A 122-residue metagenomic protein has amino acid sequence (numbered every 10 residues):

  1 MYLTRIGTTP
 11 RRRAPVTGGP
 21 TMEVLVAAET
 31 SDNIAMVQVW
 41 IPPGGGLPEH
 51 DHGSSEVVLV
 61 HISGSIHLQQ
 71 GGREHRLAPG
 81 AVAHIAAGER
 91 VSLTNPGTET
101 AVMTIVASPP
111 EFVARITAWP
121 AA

Functional and structural regions predicted by a protein language model:
M1-I34, P48, R115-A122: A short, N-terminal "cap"/entry segment at the start of jelly-roll beta-barrel domains of the cupin/DSBH fold
A28, L47-H52, Q70, T94-P96: Short histidine-centered beta-strand/loop micro-motifs that create catalytic or ligand/metal-coordination sites
T30-D32, S54, R73, T98-E99: Short strand-connecting beta-turns/loops that link adjacent beta-strands
T30-I34, I41-G45, S63-I66, E74 (+1 more regions): Short, charged/polar surface micro-motifs in flexible loops or helix N-caps
W40-P42, D51-L68: Short, conserved beta-strand element in jelly-roll/cupin
G72-G88: Short acidic-glycine-tyrosine-enriched beta hairpin
A87-V113: Ligand-binding loop in jelly-roll beta-barrel domains
